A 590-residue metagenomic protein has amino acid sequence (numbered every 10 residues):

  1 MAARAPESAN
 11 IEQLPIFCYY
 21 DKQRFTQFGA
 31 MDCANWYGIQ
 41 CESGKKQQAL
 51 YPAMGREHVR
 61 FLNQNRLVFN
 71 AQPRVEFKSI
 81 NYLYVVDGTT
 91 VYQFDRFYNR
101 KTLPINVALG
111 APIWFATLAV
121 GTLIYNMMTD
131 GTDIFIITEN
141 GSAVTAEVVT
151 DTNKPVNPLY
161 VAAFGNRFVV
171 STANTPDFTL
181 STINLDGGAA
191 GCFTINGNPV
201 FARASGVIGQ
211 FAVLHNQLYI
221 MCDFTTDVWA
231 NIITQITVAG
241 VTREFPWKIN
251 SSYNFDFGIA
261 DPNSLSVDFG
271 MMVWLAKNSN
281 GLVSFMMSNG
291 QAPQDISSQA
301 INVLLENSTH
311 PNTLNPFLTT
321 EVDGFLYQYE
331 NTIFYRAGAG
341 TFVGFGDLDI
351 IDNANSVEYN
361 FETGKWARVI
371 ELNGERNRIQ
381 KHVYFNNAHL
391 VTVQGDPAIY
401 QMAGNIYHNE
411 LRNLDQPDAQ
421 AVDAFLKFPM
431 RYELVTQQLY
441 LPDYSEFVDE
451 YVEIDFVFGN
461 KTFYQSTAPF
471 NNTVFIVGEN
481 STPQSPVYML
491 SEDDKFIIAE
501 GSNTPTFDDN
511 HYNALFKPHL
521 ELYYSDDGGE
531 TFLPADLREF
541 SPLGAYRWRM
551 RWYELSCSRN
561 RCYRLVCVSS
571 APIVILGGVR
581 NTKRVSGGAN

Functional and structural regions predicted by a protein language model:
M1-T102, A108-A119, L123, D256-M271 (+1 more regions): Beta-sheet repeat architectures centered on beta-propellers
V59-L67, P104-G110, V144-V322: Beta-propeller and closely related beta-pinwheel folds
A116-V149: Hydrophobic or amphipathic alpha-helical targeting/insertion segments
